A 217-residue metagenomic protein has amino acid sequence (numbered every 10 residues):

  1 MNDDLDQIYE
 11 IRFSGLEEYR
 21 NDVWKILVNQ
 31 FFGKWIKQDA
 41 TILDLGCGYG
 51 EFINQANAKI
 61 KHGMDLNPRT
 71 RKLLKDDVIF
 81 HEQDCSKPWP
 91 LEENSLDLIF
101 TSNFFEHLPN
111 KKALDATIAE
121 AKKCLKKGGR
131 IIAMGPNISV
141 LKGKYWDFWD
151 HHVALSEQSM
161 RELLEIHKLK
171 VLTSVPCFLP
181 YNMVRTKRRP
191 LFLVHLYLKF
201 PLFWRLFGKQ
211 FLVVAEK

Functional and structural regions predicted by a protein language model:
M1-E92, L98-S102, I118: Conserved N-terminal segment of class I S-adenosyl-L-methionine
K37, L108-P109, L125-K127: Helix-to-beta-strand junctions that scaffold the AdoMet/dcAdoMet cofactor pocket in Class I SAM-dependent enzymes
F80, E162, T173-K217: A C-terminal cap/extension of S-adenosyl-L-methionine-dependent methyltransferases that defines the acceptor-substrate
L98-K112: A short SAM/SAH-binding and catalytic strip from SAM-dependent methyltransferases
D115-K127: A short glycine-rich, Lys/Arg-flanked "PGG" loop and its adjoining helix->strand segment in the class I
G128-G135: Conserved beta-strand signature within the Rossmann-like core of class I S-adenosyl-L-methionine
P136-L141, C177-P180: Short "lid" loop at the C-terminus of a central beta-strand within the Rossmann-like core of SAM-dependent
K144-E162: Acceptor-substrate binding/catalytic loop of class I
